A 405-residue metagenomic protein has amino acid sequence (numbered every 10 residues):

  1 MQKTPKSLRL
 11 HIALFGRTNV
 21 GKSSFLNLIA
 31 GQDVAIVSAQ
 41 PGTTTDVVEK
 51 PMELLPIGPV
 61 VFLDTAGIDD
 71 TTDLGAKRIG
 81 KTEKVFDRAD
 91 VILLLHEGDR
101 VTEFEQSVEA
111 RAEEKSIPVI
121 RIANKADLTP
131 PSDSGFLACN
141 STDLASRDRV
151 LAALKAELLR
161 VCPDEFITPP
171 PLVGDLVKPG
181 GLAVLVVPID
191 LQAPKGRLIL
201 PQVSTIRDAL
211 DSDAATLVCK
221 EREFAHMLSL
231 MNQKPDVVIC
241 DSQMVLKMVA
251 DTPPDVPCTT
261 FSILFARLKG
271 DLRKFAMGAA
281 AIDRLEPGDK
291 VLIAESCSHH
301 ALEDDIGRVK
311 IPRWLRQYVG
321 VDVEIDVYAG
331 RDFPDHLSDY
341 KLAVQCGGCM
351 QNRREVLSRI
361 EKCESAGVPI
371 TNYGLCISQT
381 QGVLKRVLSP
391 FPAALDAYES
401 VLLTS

Functional and structural regions predicted by a protein language model:
M1-A76, G80, K84-D87: Conserved G1/Walker A P-loop phosphate-binding module
Q2, R17-V20, K195-S405: C-terminal effector/interaction modules appended to NTPase cores
I12, A183, D289-V291: Conserved hydrophobic helix-helix packing surfaces used for dimerization/oligomerization
Q40, T44, V48, R78-R88 (+11 more regions): Helical mechanochemical/support elements of P-loop NTPase systems and associated helical scaffolds
K50-G58, D73-S141, P171, D175 (+4 more regions): Conserved C-terminal guanine-recognition region of P-loop GTPase G domains, centered on the G4
T65, L95-R100, I117-S132, F136-R149 (+7 more regions): G-domain G4 guanine-recognition motif of GTPases
E114-D175, L182-V184, D213-R222, T259-T260 (+5 more regions): Canonical P-loop GTPase G-domain recognition
L176-Q202: Long, well-ordered amphipathic alpha-helical subdomains in the mid-to-C-terminal portions of large enzyme subunits
